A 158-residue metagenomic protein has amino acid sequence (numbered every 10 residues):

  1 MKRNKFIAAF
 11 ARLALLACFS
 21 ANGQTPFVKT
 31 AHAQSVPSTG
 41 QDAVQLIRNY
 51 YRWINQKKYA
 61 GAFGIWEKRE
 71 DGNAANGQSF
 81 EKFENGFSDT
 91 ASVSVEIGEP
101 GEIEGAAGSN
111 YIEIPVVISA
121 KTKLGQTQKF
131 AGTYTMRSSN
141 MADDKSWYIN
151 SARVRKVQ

Functional and structural regions predicted by a protein language model:
M1-K2, F19, P26: Short, low-complexity interaction segments enriched in Ser/Thr/Pro/Gly
K2-A11: Bacterial N-terminal signal peptides that target proteins for export
A8, V36, N76, K145-W147: Intrinsic-disorder-associated interaction segments
F10-C18: Bacterial N-terminal signal peptides
G23-Q56: Short, low-complexity N-terminal intrinsically disordered segments enriched in polar/charged residues
Q45, A60-Y111: Short solvent-exposed beta->alpha transition segments
Q56-Y59, K123-G125: Alpha-helix boundary/capping and short turn/kink residues
E104-Q158: Exposed beta-sheet edge and beta->alpha loop/turn motif
